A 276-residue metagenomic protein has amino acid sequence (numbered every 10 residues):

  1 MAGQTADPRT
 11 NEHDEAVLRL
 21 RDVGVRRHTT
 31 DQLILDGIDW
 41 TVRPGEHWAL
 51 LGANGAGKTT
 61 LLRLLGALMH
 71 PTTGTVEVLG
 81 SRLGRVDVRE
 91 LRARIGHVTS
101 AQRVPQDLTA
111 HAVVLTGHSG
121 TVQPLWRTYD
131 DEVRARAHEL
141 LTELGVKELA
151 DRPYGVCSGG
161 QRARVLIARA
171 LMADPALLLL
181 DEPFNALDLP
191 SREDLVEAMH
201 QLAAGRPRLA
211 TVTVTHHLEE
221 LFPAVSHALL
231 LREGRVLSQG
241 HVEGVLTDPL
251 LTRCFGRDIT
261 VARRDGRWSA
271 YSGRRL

Functional and structural regions predicted by a protein language model:
L51-A53: The feature captures the beta-strand-to-loop junction immediately N-terminal to the Walker
G66: Helix-to-loop junction immediately C-terminal to a conserved catalytic motif
G74-G84: Conserved ABC transporter NBD signature motif
P153-C157: Conserved ABC ATPase signature
D174: Conserved catalytic motifs of ABC-family nucleotide-binding domains
L178-E182: Catalytic Walker B motif of ABC-type/P-loop ATPase nucleotide-binding domains
A228-H241: H-loop (His-switch) and adjacent beta-strand-loop-beta switch element of ABC-type ATPase nucleotide-binding domains
